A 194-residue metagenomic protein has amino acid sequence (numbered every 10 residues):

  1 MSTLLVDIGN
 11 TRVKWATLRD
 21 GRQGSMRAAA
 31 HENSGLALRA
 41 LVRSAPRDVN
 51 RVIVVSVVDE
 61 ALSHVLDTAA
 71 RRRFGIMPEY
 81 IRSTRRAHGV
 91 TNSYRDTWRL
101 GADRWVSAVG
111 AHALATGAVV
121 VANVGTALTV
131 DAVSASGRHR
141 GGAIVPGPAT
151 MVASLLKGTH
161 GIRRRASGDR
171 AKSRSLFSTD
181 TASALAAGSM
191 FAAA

Functional and structural regions predicted by a protein language model:
M1-S2, D48-N50, I76, T116-A118: Short coil/turn segments at beta-strand junctions that form active-site/ligand-binding loops
S2-D48, G137-G161, A171: Short glycine-rich, Thr/Ser-proximal phosphate-binding strand/loop in the N-terminal lobe of ATP-dependent enzymes
T3-D7, I53, V119-N123: Short glycine-aspartate micro-motif
R12, V55-S63, A187-A192: Glycine-rich phosphate-binding loops at beta-strand->alpha-helix junctions
L41-V42, H64-R73: Short, aromatic/basic amphipathic alpha-helical patches
D48-V58, M77-Y80: Short glycine-rich phosphate-binding loop at a beta-alpha junction
I76-Y80, R85, G89-G158: Phosphate-binding/catalytic loop of phosphoryl-transfer enzymes
P146-A194: Active-site rim beta-loop-alpha module in soluble metabolic enzymes
